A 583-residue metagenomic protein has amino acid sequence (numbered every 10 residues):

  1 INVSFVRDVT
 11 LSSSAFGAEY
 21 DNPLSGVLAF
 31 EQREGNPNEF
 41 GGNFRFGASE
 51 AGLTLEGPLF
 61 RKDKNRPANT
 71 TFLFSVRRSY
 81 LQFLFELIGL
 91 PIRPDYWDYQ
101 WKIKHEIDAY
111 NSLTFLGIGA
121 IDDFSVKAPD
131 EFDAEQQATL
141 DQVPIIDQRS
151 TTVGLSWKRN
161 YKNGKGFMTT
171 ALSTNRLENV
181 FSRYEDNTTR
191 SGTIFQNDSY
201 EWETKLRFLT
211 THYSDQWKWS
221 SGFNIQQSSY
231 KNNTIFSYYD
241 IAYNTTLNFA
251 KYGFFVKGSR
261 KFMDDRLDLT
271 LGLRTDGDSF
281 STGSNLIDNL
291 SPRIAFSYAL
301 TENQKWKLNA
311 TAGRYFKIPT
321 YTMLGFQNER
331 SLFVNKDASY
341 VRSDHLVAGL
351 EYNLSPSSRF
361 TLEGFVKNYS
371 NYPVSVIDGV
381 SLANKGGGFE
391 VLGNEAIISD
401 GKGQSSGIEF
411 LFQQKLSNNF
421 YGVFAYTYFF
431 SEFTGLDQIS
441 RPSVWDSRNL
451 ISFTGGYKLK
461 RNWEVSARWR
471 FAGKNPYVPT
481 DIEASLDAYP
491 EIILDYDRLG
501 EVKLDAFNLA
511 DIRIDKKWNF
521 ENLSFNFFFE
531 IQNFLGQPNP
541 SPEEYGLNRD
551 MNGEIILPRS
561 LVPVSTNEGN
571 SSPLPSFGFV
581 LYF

Functional and structural regions predicted by a protein language model:
I1-S4, L11-S14, E19-G42, L53 (+2 more regions): N-terminal periplasmic accessory domains that precede and gate Gram-negative outer-membrane beta-barrel machines
G47-Y80, G89-D123, I145-F167, P292: Transmembrane beta-barrel wall of Gram-negative outer-membrane proteins
L81, R93, S112-G164, M168 (+2 more regions): Flexible loop and strand-edge segments within Gram-negative outer membrane beta-barrel domains
I118, Q216-S220, N224, A242-Y369 (+3 more regions): Structural signature of Gram-negative outer-membrane beta-barrels, strongest in the C-terminal barrel of TonB-dependent
P129-E135, E178, Y230-T234, N303-L346 (+4 more regions): Surface-exposed extracellular loop regions of Gram-negative outer-membrane beta-barrel proteins, predominantly
N197-L209, T245-F255, N335-S339, R359-V423 (+2 more regions): Outer membrane beta-barrel strand-and-loop segments of large Gram-negative receptors, especially TonB-dependent
K261-L267, V366-N368, L392-P479: Gram-negative outer-membrane beta-barrel transporters
S370, G422, F471-P490, D505-L509 (+1 more regions): C-terminal beta-signal and adjacent terminal beta-strands/loops of Gram-negative outer-membrane beta-barrel proteins
